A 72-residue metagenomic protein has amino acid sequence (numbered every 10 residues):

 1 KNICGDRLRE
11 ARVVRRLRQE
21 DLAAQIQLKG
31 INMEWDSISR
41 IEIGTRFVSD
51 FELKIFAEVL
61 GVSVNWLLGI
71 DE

Functional and structural regions predicted by a protein language model:
K1-R15: A short, Lys/Arg-rich alpha-helix, primarily the initiator
L8, Q19, W35, D50-L53: Helix-turn-helix DNA-binding elements, focusing on the entry/boundary residues of the two helices that contact DNA
A11-V14, D21, E58, N65-E72: Short, charged recognition helix plus adjacent turn of helix-turn-helix-like nucleic-acid-binding domains
R16-R40: Short alpha-helical DNA-recognition segment
I26, E42, E52, L68-D71: DNA major-groove recognition helix of helix-turn-helix
S37-R40, F47, W66: Residue-level recognition of specific faces of alpha-helices
I43-E58: Short, basic-rich loop-to-helix N-cap that marks the start of a DNA-contacting helix
